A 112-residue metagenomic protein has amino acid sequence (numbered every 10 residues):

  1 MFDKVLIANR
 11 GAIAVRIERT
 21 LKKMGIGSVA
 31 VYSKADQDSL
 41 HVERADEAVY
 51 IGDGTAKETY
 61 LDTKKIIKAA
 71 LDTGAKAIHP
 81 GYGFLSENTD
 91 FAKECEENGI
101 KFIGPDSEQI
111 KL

Functional and structural regions predicted by a protein language model:
M1-L112: N-terminal beta-alpha lobe that positions the nucleotide/phosphoryl donor in ATP/NTP-coupled carboxylate activation
